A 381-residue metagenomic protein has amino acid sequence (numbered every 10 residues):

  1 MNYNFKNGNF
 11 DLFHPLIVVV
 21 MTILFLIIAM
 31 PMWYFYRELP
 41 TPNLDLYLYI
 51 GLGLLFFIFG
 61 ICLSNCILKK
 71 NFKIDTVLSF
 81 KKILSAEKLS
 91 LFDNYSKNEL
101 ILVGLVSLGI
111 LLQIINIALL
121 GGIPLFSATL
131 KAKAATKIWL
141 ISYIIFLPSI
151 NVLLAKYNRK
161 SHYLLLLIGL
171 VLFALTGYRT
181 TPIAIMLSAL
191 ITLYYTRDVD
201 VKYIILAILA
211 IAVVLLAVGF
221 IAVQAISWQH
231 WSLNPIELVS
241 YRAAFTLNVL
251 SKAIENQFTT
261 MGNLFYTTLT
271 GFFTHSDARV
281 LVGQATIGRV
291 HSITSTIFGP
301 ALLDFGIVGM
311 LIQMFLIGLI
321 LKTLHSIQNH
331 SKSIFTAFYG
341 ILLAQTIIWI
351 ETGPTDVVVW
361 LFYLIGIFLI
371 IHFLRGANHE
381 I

Functional and structural regions predicted by a protein language model:
M1-L164, V199-Y203, A217, I312-Q313 (+1 more regions): Membrane-anchoring hydrophobic segments
T76-L91, L164, G169-A184, G271-Q284: Cytoplasmic juxtamembrane regions at transmembrane-helix boundaries
F80, Y157-H230, I320: Hydrophobic alpha-helical segments of polytopic membrane proteins
S127-A132, V213-K322: Small-residue-enriched transmembrane helix-hairpin modules in multi-pass membrane proteins
P148-V152, T180-T181, S188, T192-T196 (+4 more regions): Hydrophobic alpha-helical segments involved in membrane association or supramolecular assembly
